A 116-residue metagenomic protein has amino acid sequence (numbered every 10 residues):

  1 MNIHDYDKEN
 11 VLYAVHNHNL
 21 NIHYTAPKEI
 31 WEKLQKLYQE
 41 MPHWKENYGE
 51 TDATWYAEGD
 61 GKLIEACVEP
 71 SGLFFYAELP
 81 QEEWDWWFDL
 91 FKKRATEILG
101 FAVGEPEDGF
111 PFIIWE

Functional and structural regions predicted by a protein language model:
M1-E116: Structured alpha/beta or helical-core interaction and ligand-binding surfaces enriched in interleaved
